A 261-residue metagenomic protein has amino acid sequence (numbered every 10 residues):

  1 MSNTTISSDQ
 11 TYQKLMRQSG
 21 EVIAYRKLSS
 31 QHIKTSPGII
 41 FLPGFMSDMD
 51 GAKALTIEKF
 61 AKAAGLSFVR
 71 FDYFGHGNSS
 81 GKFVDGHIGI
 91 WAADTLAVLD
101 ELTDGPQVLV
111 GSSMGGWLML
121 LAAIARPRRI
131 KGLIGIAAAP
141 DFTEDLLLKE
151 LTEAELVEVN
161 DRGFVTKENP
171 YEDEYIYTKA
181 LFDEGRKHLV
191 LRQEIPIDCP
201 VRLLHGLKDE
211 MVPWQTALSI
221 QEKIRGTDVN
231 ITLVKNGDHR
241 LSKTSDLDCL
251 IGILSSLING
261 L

Functional and structural regions predicted by a protein language model:
S2-I33, K243: N-terminal cap/lid segment of alpha/beta-hydrolase-fold proteins
G20, R129-L233, D238-L261: The alpha/beta-hydrolase serine catalytic core
T35-G44: Short beta-strand element of the alpha/beta-hydrolase
F45-E58, Q215: The serine-hydrolase catalytic nucleophile loop
E58-S80: Conserved alpha/beta-hydrolase
G77-L102: Catalytic nucleophile-loop/oxyanion-hole region of alpha/beta-hydrolase and closely related hydrolase-like folds
T103-S113: Alpha/beta-hydrolase fold nucleophile elbow
G116-P127, L133: Short glycine-enriched nucleophile-adjacent loop and the immediately C-terminal alpha-helix near the catalytic center
